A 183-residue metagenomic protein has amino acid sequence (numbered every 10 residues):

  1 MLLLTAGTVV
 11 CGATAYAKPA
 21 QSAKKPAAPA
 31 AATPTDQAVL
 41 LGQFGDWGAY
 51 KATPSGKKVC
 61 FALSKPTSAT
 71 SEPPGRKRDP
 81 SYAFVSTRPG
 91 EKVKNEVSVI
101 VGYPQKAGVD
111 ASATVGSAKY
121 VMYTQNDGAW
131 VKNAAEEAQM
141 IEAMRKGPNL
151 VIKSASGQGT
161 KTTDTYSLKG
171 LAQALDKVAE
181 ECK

Functional and structural regions predicted by a protein language model:
M1-A17: Sec-dependent N-terminal signal peptides
Y16-K183: A generic "folded-domain core" signal
